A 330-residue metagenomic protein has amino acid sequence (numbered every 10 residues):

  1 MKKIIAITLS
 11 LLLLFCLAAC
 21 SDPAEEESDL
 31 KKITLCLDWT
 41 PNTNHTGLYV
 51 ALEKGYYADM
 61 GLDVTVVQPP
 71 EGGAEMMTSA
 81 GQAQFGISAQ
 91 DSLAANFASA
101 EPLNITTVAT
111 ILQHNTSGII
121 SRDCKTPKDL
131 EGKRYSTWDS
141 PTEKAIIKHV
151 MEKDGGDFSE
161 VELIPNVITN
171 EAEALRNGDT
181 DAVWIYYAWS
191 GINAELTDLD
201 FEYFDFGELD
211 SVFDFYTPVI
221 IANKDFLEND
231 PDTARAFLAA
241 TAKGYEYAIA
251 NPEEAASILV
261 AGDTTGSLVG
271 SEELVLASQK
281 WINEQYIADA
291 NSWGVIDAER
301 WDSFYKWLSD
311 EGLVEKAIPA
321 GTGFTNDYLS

Functional and structural regions predicted by a protein language model:
M1-K32, S330: Short, low-complexity disordered leader/linker segments with a strong preference for bacterial N-terminal type II
E27-V167, A174-N177, D181-A188, F204 (+1 more regions): Short, glycine-/small- and polar/acidic-enriched structural segments that line small-molecule recognition paths
S92, N170-E173, T180-T265: Pocket-lining segment of extracytoplasmic ligand-binding domains
T107, L163, A248-L259, A317-A320: Surface-exposed patches in mature extracellular/periplasmic domains of secreted proteins
N223, D297, T325-D327: Residue-level signal for threonine
N229-E311: Secondary-structure end/capping motifs
W301-S330: Conserved C-terminal helix/tail region of periplasmic/extracytoplasmic solute-binding proteins
